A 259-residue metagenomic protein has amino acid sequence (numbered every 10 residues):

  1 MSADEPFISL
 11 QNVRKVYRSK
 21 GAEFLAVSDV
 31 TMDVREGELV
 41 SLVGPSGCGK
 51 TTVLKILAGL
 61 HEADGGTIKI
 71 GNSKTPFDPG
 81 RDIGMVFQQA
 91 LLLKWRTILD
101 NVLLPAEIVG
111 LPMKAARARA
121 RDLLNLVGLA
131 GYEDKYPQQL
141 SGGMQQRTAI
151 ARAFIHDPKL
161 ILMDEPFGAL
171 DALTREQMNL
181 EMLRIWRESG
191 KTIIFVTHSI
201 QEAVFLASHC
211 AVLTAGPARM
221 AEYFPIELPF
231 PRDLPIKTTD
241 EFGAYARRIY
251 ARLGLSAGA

Functional and structural regions predicted by a protein language model:
V43-P45: The feature captures the beta-strand-to-loop junction immediately N-terminal to the Walker
A58: Helix-to-loop junction immediately C-terminal to a conserved catalytic motif
G66-F77: Conserved ABC transporter NBD signature motif
L99-E107, R117, R121, P225: Short helical segment in ABC ATPase nucleotide-binding domains corresponding to the A-loop/adjacent helical element
K135-Q138, H156: Conserved signature/switch motifs of ABC ATPase nucleotide-binding domains
I150: Hydrophobic anchor residue at the start of the ABC signature
